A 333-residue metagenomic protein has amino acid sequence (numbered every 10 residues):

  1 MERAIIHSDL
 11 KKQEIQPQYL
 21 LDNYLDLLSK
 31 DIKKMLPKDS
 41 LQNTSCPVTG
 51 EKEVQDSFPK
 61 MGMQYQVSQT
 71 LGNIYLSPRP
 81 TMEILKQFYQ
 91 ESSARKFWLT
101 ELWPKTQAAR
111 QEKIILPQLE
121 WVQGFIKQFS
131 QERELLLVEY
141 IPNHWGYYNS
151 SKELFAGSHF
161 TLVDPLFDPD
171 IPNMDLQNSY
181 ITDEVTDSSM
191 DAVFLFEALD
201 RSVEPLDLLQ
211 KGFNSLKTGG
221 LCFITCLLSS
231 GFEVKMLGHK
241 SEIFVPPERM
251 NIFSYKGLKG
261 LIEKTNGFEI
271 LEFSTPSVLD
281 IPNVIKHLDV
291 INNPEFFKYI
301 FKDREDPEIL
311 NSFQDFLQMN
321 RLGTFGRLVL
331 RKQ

Functional and structural regions predicted by a protein language model:
M1-F196, P205-Q210, P294-K302, E308-Q314 (+1 more regions): Conserved N-terminal segment of class I S-adenosyl-L-methionine
K30, I224-N251, K256-L261, K286-H287: Short, glycine-/aromatic-enriched active-site segment of Class I SAM-dependent methyltransferases
V54-K60, G267-V278: Conserved S-adenosyl-L-methionine
P169, S230-F232, S277-L279: Feature marks short, surface-exposed loop/turn motifs that line or immediately flank catalytic pockets and channel
L206-L221: A short glycine-rich, Lys/Arg-flanked "PGG" loop and its adjoining helix->strand segment in the class I
L271-F301: Conserved catalytic loop of SAM-dependent methyltransferase domains
L330-Q333: C-terminal beta-strand of the catalytic ATP-binding
